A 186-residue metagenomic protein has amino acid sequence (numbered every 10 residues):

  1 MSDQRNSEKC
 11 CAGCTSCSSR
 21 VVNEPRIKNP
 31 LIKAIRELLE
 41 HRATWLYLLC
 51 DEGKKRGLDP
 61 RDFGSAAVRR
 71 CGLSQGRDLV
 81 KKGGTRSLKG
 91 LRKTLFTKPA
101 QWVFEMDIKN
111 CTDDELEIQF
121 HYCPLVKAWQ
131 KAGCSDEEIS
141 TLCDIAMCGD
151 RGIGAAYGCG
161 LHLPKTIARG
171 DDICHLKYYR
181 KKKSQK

Functional and structural regions predicted by a protein language model:
M1-D144, G160-C174, Y179-K186: N-terminal accessory segment detector
L142-G154: A conserved amphipathic terminal alpha-helix motif
